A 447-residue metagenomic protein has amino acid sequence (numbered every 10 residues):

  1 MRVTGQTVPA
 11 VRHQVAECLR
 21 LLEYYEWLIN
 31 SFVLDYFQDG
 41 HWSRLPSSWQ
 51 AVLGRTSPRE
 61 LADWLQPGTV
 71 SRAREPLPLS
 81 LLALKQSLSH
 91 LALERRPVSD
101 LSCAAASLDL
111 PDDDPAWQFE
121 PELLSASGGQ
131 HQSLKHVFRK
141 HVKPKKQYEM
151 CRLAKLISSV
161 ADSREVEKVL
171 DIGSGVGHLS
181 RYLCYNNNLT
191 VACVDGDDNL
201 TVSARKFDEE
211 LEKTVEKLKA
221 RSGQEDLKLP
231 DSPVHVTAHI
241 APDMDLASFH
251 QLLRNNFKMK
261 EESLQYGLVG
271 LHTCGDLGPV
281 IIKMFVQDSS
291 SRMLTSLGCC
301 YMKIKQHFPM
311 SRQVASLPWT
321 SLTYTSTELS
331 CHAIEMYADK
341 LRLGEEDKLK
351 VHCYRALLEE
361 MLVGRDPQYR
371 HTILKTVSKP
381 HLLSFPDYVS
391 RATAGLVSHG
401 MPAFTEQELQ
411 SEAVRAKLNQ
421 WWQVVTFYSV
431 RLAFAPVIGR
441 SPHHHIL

Functional and structural regions predicted by a protein language model:
M1-A83, S87-D109, D113, F119 (+3 more regions): Class I S-adenosyl-L-methionine
K135-M150: Class I SAM-dependent methyltransferase Rossmann-like catalytic core, especially the SAM/SAH-binding loop
Q147-E165: Conserved alpha-helix/loop element of class I SAM-dependent methyltransferases that forms part of the SAM/SAH-binding
L170-G177: Class I SAM-dependent methyltransferase "Motif I" SAM/SAH-binding loop
G177-N188: Conserved SAM-binding loop of SAM-dependent methyltransferases across substrates and taxa, primarily the Class I
T190-D195: Conserved SAM-binding motif I beta-strand of class I
D198-T201: Helix N-cap at the beta1-alpha1 junction of Rossmann-like dinucleotide-binding domains, i.e., the first residues
A204-R205: Conserved SAM-binding loop
